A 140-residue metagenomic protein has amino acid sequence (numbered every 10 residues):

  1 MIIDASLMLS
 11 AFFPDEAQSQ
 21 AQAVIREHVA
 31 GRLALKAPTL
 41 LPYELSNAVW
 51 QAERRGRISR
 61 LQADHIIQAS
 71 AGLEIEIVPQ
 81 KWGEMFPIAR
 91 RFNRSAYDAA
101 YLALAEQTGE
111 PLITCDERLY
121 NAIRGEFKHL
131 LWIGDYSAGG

Functional and structural regions predicted by a protein language model:
M1-L40, A52-L61, A138-G139: Short, well-structured N-terminal submotif of metal-dependent ribonuclease cores
M8, L41, E84, Y101 (+1 more regions): Alpha-helix capping/helix-boundary segments
S10-F12, A48, A122-I123: Residues that scaffold the ATP/ADP-binding catalytic core of kinase and kinase-like folds
Q20, E44, N121-A122: Phosphate- and divalent-cation-binding pockets in alpha/beta enzyme and binding domains that engage nucleotide-derived
G31-R32, L73, T108, E126: Structured helix-beta-strand junction loops
S46-L73, Q80: Active-site-proximal, substrate-binding regions of enzyme catalytic domains and RNA-binding/basic surfaces
I75-C115: Active-site neighborhoods of divalent-metal-dependent phosphate/nucleic-acid chemistry enzymes
L102-G140: Acidic, PIN/NYN-like endoribonuclease modules and their adjacent C-terminal/linker elements
